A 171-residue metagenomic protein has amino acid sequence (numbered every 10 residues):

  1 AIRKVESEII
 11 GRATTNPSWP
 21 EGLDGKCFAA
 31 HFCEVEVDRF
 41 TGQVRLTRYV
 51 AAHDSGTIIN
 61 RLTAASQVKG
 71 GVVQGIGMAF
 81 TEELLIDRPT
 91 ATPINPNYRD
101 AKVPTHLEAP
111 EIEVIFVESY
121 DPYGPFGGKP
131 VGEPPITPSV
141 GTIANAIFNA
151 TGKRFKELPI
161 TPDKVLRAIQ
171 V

Functional and structural regions predicted by a protein language model:
A1-V171: C-terminal catalytic domains of large/alpha subunits in multi-subunit enzymes
